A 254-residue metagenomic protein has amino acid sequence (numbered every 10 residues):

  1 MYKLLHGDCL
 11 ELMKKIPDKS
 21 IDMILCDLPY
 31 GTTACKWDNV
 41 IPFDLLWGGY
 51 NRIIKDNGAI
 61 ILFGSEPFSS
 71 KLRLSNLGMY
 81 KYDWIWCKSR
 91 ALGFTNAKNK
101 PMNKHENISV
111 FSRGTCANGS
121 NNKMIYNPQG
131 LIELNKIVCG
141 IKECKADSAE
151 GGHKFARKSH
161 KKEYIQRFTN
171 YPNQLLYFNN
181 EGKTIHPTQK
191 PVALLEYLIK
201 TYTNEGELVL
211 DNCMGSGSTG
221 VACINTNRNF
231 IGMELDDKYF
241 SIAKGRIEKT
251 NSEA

Functional and structural regions predicted by a protein language model:
M1-L4: Extreme N-terminal starter segment of soluble prokaryotic enzymes
H6, C26: A short beta-strand submotif of the Rossmann-like class I SAM-dependent methyltransferase core that lines
G7-E11: Conserved SAM/SAH-binding loop
L12, L45-L46, L194-Y197: Well-ordered alpha-helical segments embedded in enzymatic catalytic cores
I16-D18, L25, C35, S75-A254: Class I S-adenosyl-L-methionine
L28-L45, L176: Mobile active-site "lid"/loop adjacent to the S-adenosyl-L-methionine
L28-P29, G64-E66, C213: Short strand-turn motif at the edge of the Rossmann-like AdoMet-binding core
V40-G93, E106, V110-F111: Conserved Class I SAM-dependent methyltransferase catalytic core
